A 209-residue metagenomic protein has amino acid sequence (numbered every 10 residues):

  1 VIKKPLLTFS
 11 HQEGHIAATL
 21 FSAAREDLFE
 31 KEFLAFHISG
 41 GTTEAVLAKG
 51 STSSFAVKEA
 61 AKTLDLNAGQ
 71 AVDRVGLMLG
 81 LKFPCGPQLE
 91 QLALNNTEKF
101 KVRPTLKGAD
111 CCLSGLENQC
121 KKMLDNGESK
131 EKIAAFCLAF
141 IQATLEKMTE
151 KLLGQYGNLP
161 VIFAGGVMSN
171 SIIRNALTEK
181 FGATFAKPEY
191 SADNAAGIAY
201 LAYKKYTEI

Functional and structural regions predicted by a protein language model:
V1-L6: Phosphate- and other anionic-substrate recognition elements at nucleic-acid/protein interfaces
T8, V161, T178-I198: Conserved phosphate-binding/catalytic loops in two-lobed NTP-binding clefts
T8-L34, Y200-L201: Conserved phosphate-binding catalytic cores of ATP/NTP-utilizing and phosphoryl-transfer enzymes
E13, K49-N95, K122-G127: Glycine-rich phosphate-binding loop plus the immediately following alpha-helix
H15-L20, A186-I209: Glycine-rich phosphate-binding/hydrolytic loop that grips phosphoryl groups
A17, A35-H37, T43-L47: Short beta-strand scaffold segments in enzyme catalytic cores
G41, G165-V167, P188: Active-site metal-binding loops of divalent metal-dependent hydrolases
E90-V161, V167-T184, Y203-I209: A contiguous, well-structured pocket-lining segment that forms one wall/lid of small-molecule binding clefts in soluble
